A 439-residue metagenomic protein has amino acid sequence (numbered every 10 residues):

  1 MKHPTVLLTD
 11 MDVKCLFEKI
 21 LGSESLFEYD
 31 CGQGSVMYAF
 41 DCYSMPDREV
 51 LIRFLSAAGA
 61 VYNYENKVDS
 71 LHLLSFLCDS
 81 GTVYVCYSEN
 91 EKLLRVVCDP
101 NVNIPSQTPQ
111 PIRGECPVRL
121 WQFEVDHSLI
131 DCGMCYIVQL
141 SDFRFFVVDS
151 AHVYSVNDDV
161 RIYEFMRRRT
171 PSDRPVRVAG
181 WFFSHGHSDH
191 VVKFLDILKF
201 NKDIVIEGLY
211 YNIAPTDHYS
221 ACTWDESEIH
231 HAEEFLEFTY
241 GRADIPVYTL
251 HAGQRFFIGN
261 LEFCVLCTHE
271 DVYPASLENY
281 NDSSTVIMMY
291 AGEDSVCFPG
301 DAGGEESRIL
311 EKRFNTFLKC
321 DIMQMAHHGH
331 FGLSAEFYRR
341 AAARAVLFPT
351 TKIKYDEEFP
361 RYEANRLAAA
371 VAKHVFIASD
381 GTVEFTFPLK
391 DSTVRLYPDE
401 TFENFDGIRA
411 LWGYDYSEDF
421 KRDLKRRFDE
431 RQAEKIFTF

Functional and structural regions predicted by a protein language model:
M1-Y38: Compositionally biased P/S/T/G-rich terminal and signal peptide-adjacent segments that lie outside catalytic cores
S23-Y87: A cross-family detector of function-defining hotspots
E24-A39, F143-S150, Y211-D217, F348: Acidic/histidine-rich, surface-exposed loop or edge segments in extracytoplasmic proteins
N101-V176, V247-K319, F385-F439: Core dinuclear metal-dependent hydrolase active-site scaffold
C132, Y154-S155, G186-V192, P215-Y219 (+5 more regions): Active-site environment of divalent metal-dependent phosphoester hydrolases
F143, V156-Y211, R313-H330, A342-V346: Active-site metal-binding motif and surrounding structural segment of the metallo-beta-lactamase
S188-I204, H218-A232, A335-R339, F359-E363: Metal-dependent catalytic neighborhoods of phosphoester/phosphodiester hydrolases
F314-E384: Long, structured stretches of catalytic cores involved in phosphate-ester chemistry, encompassing
